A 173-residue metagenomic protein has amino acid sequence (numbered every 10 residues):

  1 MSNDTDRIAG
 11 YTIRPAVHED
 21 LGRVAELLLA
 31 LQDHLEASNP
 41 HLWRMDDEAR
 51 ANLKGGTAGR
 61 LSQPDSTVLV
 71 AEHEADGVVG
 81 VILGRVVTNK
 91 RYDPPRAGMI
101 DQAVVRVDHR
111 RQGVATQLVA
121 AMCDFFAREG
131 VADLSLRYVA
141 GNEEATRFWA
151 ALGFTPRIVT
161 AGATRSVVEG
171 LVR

Functional and structural regions predicted by a protein language model:
M1-G22, E169-R173: Conserved N-terminal entry element of GNAT/NAT acetyltransferase domains
Q32-G56: Conserved GNAT-fold acetyl-CoA-binding loop/helix
G55-V70, M99: A short helix-loop-beta-strand connector motif used in the catalytic cores of GNAT acetyltransferases and, in some
V70, G77-V86, V104: Conserved beta-strand in the GNAT
Q102-V105, R111-D124, A151: Conserved acetyl-CoA-binding loop-helix of GNAT-fold acetyltransferases
T116, R128, A140-I158, E169: Conserved active-site alpha-helix within GNAT-family acetyltransferase domains
A121, L136-A145, G162-T164: Conserved beta-strand-loop-alpha-helix junction that forms the acyl-donor binding cleft
F126-R137: Conserved GNAT acetyl-CoA-binding A-motif
